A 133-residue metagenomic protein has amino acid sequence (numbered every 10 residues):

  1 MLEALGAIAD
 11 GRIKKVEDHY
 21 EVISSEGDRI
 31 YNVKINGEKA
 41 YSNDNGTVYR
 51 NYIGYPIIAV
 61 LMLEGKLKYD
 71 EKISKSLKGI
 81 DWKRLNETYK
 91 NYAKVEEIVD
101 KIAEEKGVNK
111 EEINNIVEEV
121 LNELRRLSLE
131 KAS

Functional and structural regions predicted by a protein language model:
M1-S133: Long, low-complexity, compositionally biased intrinsically disordered regions
